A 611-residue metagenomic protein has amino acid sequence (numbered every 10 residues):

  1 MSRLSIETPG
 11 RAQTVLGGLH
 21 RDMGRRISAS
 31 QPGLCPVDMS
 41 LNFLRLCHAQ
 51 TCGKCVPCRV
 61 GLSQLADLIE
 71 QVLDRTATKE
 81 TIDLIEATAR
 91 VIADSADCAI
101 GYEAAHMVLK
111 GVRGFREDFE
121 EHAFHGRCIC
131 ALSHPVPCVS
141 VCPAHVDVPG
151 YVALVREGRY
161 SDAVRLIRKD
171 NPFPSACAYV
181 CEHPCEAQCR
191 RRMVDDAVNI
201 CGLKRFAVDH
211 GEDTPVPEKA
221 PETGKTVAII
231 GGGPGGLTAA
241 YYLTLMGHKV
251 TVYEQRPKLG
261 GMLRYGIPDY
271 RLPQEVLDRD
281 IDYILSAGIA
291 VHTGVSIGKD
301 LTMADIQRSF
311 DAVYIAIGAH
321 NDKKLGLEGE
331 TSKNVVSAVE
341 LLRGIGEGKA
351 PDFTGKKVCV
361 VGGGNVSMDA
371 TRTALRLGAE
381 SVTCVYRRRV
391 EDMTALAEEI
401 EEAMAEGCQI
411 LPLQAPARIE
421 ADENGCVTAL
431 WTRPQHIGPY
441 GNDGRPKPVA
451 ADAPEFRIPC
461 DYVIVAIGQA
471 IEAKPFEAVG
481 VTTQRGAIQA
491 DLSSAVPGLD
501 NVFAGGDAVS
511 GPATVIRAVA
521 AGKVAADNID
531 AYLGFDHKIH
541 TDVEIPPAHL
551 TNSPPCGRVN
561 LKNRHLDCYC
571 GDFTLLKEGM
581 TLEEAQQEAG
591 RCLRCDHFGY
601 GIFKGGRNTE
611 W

Functional and structural regions predicted by a protein language model:
M1-C128: Redox cofactor-anchoring modules in respiratory/redox and cofactor-processing assemblies
R45-D67, R90-M107, C130-G150, P172-M193 (+1 more regions): Local cysteine-cluster metal-coordination motifs and their immediate loop/turn environment, predominantly Fe-S cluster
F206-A220, R279-D300, D322-L377, T483-L499: Glycine-rich dinucleotide-binding loop and its adjacent helix/turn
P221-E222, T226-I230, D278-L327, R418-W431 (+3 more regions): Feature captures the FAD/FMN-dependent oxidoreductase FAD-binding
T226-T251, S367-L375: N-terminal Rossmann-like FAD-binding beta1-loop-alpha1 element of flavoenzymes
V252, R256-A287, V291, I345 (+2 more regions): Rossmann-like dinucleotide-binding cores of NAD(P)H-dependent redox enzymes
T331-K356, Y440-P512, I545, N552-P554: FAD-site-proximal beta/loop scaffold in flavoenzymes
A508-I539: A conserved FAD-binding loop/helix module that cradles the flavin
